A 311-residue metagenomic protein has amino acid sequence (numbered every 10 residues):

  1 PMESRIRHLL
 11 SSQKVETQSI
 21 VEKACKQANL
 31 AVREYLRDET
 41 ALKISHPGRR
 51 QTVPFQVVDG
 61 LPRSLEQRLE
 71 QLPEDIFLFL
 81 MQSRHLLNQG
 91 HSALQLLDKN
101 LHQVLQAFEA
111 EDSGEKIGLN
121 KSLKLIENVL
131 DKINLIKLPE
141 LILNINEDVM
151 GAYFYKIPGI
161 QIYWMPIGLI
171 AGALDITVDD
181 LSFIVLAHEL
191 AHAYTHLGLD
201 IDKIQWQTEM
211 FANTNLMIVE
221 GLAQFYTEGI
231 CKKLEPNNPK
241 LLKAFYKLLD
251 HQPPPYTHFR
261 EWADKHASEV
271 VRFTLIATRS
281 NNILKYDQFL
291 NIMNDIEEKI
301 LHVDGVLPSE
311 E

Functional and structural regions predicted by a protein language model:
M2-A24: Fold-level signature of zinc-dependent metallopeptidase catalytic domains
D75-L181, L190, H196-D202: Active-site scaffold of zinc-dependent metalloenzymes
D180, T195-Q224: Post-HEXXH active-site segment of zinc metalloproteases
L186: A conserved beta-strand element that flanks and buttresses the S-adenosyl-L-methionine
A191, T195-L199, T227-E235, A263-A267: Hydrophobic/aromatic-lined pockets within catalytic cores
M210-A244: Post-HExxH zinc-binding segment in Zn-dependent metallohydrolases
F245-E311: Pan-zinc metallopeptidase signature
